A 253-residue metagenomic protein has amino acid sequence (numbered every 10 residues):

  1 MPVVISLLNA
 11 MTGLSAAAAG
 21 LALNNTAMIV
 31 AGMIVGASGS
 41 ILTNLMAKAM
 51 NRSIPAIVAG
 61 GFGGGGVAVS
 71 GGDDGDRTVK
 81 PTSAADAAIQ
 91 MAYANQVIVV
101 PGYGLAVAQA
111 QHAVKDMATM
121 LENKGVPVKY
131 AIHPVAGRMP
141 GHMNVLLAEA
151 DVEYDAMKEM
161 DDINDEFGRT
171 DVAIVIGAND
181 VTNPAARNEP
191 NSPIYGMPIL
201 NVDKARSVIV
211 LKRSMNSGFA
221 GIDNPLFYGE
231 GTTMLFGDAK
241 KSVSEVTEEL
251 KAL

Functional and structural regions predicted by a protein language model:
M1-L14, N25-I29: Short, non-helical or kinked segments that cap or interrupt transmembrane helices
L7-N9, I34, I132: Active-site nucleophile and cofactor-binding loops and adjacent substrate-binding regions of central metabolic enzymes
L7-S15, S38-L42, I174: Membrane-embedded alpha-helical segments of transport systems, primarily multispan ion/solute transporters
A18-L23: Hydrophobic alpha-helical transmembrane segments
T26, V30, I34, S192-Y195: Glycine/threonine-rich beta-strand-loop-alpha-helix active-site module that forms ligand/phosphate-binding
V30-A94: Membrane-interfacial segments at transmembrane helix termini in multi-pass membrane proteins
G75-L253: Structured cytosolic domains appended to multi-pass membrane proteins
